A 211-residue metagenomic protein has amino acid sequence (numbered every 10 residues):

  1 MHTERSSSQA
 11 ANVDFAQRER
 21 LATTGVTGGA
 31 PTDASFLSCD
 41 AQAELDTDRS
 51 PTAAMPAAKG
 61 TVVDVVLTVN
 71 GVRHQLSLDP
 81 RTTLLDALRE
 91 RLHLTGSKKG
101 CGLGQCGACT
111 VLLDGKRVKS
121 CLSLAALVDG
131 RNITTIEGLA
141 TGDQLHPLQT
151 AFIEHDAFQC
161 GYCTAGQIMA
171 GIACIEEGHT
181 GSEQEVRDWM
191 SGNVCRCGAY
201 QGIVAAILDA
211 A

Functional and structural regions predicted by a protein language model:
H2-R5, Q9-A211: Signature of N-terminal electron-transfer/Fe-S-associated modules in redox systems
